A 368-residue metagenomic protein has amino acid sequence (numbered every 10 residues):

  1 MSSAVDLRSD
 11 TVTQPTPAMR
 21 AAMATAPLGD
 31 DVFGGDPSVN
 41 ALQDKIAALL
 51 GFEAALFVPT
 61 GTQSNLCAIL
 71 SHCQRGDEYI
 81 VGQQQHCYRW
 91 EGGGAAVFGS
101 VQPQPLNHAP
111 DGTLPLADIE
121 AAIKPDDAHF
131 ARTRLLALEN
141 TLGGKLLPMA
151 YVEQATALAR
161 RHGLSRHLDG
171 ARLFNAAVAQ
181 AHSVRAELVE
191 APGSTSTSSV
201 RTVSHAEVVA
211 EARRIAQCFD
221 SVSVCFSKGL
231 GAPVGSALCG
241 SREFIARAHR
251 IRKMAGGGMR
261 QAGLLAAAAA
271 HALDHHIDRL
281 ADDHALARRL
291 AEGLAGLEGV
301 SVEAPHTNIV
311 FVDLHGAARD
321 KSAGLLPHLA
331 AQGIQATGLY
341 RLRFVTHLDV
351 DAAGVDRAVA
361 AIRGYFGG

Functional and structural regions predicted by a protein language model:
S2-R185, H205-V350, A358-G367: Conserved PLP-enzyme active-site core in the AAT-like
R185-V189, S194-H205: Intrinsically disordered, low-complexity segments enriched in serine/proline and basic residues
